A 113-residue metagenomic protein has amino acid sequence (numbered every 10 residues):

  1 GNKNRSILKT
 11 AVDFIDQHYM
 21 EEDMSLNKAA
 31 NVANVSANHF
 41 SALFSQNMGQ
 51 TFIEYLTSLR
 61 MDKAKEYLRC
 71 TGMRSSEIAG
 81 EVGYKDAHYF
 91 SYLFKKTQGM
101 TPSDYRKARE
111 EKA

Functional and structural regions predicted by a protein language model:
G1, V12-S25, F44-M48, K65-R74 (+2 more regions): Basic, amphipathic alpha-helical hairpins
G1-D13, A33, Q46-E54, S58: Short, Lys/Arg-enriched, Trp-marked, Pro/Gly-tolerant hinge/linker segments that flank
F14, Y19, F44, F52-Y55 (+4 more regions): Conserved hydrophobic/aromatic "anchor" residues that stabilize well-ordered secondary structure elements
K28-S36, F40, F44, I78-K85 (+2 more regions): Append "Primarily bacterial transcriptional regulators
Q46-K85, K107-A113: Terminal helix-turn-helix DNA-binding modules in bacterial transcription factors
Y92-A113: …primarily DNA-binding HTH/wHTH and HhH modules…
